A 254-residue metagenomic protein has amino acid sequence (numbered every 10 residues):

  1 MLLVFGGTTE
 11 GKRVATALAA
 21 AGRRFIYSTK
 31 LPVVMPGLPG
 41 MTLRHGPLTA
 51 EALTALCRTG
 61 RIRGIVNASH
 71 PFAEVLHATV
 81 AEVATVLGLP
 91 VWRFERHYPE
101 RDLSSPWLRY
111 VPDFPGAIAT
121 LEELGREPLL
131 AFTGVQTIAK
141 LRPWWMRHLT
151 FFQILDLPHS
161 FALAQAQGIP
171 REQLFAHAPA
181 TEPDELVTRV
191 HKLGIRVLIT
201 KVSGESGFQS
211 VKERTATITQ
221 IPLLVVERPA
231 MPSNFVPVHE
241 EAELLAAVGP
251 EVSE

Functional and structural regions predicted by a protein language model:
L2-L31: N-terminal basic/disordered segments at the start of proteins
I26-L48, D102-P106, L163-Q167: N-terminal beta-loop-helix "entrance" segment that forms/cooperates in small-molecule cofactor or anionic ligand
Y27-M35, F94-E100, V135-T137, D156-H159 (+1 more regions): Short, polar loop motifs at secondary-structure junctions
M41-C57, F175-E185: Glycine-rich, highly charged phosphate/nucleotide-binding loops
L43-P47, W107-P115, V236-L244: Short acidic-hydrophobic, aromatic-tinged amphipathic segments that line or gate anion-handling sites
T54-A117: Glycine/small-residue-rich loop that forms an oxyanion/phosphate-binding "nest" at active or ligand-binding sites
A131-L174: Anionic-ligand binding region
Q165-E172, A176-L193, V197, V202-T219 (+1 more regions): A C-terminal functional module that forms or caps the active site or interfaces directly with catalytic machinery
